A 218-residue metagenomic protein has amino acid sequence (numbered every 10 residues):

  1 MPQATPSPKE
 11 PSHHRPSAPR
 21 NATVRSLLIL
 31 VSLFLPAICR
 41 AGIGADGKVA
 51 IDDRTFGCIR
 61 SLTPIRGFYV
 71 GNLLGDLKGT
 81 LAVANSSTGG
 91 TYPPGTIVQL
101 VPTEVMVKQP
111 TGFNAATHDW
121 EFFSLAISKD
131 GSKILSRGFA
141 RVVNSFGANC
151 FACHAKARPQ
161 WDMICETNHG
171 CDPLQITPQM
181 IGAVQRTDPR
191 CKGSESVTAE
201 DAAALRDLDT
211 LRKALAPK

Functional and structural regions predicted by a protein language model:
M1-V24: N-terminal secretory signal peptides that target proteins for export/translocation
K9-P16, L33, D130-I134: Intrinsically disordered and other compositionally biased segments
S26-A37: Bacterial N-terminal signal peptides
I29, V83-A84, R141: Generic detector of short alpha-helix boundary/capping microenvironments and adjacent low-complexity segments
G42-G67, G89-K218: Sequence context surrounding c-type heme c attachment/ligation sites in exported
G67-F68, L74: Eukaryotic proteins' extreme N-terminal regulatory segments
L74-T88: N-terminal post-signal-peptidase region of extra-cytosolic proteins
